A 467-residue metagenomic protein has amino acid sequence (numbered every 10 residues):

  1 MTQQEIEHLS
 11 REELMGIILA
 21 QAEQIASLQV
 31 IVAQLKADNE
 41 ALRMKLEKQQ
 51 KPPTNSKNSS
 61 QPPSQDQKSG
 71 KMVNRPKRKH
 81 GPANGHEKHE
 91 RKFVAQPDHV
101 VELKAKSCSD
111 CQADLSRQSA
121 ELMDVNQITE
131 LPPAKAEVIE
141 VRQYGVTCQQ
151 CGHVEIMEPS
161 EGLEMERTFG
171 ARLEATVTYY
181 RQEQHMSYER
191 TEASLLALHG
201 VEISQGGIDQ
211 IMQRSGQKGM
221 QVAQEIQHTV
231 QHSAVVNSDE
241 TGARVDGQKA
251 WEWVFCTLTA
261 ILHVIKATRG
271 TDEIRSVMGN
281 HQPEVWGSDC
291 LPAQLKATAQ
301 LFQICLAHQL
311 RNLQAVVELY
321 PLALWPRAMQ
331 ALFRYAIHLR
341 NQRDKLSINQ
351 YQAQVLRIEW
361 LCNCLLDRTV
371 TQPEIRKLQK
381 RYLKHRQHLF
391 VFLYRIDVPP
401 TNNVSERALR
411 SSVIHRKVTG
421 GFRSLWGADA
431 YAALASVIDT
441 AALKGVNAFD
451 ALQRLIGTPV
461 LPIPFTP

Functional and structural regions predicted by a protein language model:
M1-R167, D209, S238, S288: Short, flexible loop/hinge motifs at secondary-structure junctions
A33, R142-P467: Catalytic center-proximal scaffold of phosphoryl-transfer enzymes
